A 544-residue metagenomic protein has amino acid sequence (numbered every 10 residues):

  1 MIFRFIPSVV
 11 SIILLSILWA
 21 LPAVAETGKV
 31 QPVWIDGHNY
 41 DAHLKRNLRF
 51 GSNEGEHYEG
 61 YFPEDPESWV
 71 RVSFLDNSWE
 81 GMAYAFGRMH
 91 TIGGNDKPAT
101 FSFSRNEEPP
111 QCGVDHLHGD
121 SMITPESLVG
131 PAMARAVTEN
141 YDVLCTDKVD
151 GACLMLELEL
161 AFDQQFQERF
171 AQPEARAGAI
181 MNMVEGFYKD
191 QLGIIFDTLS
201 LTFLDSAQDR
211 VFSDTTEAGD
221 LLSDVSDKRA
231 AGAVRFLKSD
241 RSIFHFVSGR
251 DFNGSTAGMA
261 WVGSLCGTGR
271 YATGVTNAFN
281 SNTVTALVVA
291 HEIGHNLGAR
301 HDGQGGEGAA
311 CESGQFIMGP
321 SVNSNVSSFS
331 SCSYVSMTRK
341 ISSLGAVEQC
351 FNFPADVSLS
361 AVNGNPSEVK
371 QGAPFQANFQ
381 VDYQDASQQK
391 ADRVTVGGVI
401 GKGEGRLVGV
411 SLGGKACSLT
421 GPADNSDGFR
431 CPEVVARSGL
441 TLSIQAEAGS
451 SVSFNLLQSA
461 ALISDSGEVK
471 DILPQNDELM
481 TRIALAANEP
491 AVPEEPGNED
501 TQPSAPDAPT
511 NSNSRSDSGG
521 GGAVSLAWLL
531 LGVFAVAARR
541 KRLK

Functional and structural regions predicted by a protein language model:
M1-F3, P7, A23-A99, G219-D227 (+1 more regions): N-terminal prosegments of processed precursors
E26-G28, E108-C266, N280: Fold-level signature of zinc-dependent metallopeptidase catalytic domains
T202-L221, G267-R339: The catalytic-center signature of Zn2+-dependent metalloproteases
S367-G397: Short beta-strand elements of extracellular/lumenal beta-sandwich folds
D392-V435, A484-N488: A surface/secretory-pathway sequence property marking extracellular, secreted, or lumenal proteins enriched
L419, A460-R515: Extracellular/luminal low-complexity Ser/Thr/Pro-rich, glycosylation-prone repeat/linker regions
P432-F454: Low-complexity, intrinsically disordered segments enriched in Ser/Thr together with acidic residues
S525-L543: A cross-kingdom C-terminal cell-surface attachment/processing module
